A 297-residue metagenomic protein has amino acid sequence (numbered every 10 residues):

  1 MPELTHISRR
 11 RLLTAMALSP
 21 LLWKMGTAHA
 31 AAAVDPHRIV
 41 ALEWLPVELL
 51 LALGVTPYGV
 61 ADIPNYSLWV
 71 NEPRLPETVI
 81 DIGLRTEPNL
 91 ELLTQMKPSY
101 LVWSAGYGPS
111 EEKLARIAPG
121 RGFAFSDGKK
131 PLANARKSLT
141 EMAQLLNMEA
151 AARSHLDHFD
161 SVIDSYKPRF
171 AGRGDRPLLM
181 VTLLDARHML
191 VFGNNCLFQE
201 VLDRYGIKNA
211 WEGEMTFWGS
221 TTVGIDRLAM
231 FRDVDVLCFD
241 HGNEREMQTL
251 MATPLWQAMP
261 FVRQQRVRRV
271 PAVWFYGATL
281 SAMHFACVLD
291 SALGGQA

Functional and structural regions predicted by a protein language model:
P2-T5, R11-A30: N-terminal export signals
K24-A41, L45: C-terminal segment of N-terminal export signals and the immediately downstream linker at the start of the mature
H37, A133, F231, D235-A297: Structured C-terminal subdomain patch of bacterial secreted/periplasmic proteins
R38, A118-L184, W211, F275 (+1 more regions): Extracytoplasmic substrate-binding proteins
R38, W44-M96, G106: A short, structured surface patch at a secondary-structure boundary
P46, A52, E111-E149, Q248-R269: Charged, glycine-enriched surface loops/patches that mediate electrostatic binding to polyanionic ligands
K97-L101, D233-V234: Proline-aspartate-enriched helix->loop->beta-strand connector
N194-G219: Alpha-helical, coiled-coil/dimerization segments enriched in small aliphatic residues
